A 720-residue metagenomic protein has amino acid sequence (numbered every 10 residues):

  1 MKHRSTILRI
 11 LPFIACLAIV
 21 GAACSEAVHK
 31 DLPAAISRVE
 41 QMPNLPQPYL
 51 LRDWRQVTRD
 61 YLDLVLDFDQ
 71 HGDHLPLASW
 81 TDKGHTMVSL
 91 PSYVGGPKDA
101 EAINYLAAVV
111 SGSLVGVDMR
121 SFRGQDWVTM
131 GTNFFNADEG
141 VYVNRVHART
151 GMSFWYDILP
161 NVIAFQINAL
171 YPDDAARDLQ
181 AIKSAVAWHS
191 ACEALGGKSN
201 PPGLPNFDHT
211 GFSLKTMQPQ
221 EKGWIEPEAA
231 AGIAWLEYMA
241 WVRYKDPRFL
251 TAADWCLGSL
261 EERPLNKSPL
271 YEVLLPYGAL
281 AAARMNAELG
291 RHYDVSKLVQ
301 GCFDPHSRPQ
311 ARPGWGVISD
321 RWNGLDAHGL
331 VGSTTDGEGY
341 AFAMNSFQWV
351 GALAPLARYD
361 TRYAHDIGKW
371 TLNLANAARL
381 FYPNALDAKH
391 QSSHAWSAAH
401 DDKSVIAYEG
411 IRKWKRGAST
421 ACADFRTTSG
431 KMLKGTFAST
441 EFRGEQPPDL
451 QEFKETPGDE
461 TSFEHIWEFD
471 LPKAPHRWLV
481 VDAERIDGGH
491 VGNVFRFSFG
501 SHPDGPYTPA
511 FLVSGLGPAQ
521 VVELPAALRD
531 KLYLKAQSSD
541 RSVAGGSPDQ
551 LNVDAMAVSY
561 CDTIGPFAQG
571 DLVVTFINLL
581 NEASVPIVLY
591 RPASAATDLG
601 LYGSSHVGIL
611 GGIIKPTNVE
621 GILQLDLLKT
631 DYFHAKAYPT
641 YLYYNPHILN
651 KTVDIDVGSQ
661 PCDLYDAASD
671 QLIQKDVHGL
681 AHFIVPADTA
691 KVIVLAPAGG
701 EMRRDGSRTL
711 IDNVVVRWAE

Functional and structural regions predicted by a protein language model:
S25-A148, D174-D208: Low-complexity, Ser/Thr/Pro/Gly-enriched N-terminal "stalk/linker" regions
I36-L45, N104-S121, L159-A176, Q220-W224 (+5 more regions): Well-ordered alpha-helical scaffold segments within catalytic/enzyme domains
A78, M119-Y244, R248, L289-G290 (+4 more regions): Extended ligand-binding groove/face enriched in aromatic
E452-A474, P518-Q520: Short beta-strands within extracellular/lumenal beta-sheet-rich domains
F463, L471-G489: A short beta-strand element within beta-rich, extracytoplasmic domains of secreted/secretory-pathway proteins
K535-G546: Short beta-strand-plus-loop segments that form exposed binding edges in beta-rich domains
V574-L579, V585-Y590, A595-A596, G603-G658: Carbohydrate-binding surface patches
V677-A719: C-terminal beta-strand-rich structural cap/linker in extracellular carbohydrate-active enzymes
